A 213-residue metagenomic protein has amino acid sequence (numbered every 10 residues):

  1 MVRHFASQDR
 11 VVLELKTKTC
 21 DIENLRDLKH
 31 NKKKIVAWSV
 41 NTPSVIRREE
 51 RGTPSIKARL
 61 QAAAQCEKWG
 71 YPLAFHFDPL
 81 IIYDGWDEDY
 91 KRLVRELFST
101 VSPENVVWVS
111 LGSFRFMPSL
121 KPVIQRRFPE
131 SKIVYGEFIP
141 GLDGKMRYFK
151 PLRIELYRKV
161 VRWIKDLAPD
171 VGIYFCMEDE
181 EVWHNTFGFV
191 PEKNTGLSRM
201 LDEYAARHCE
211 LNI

Functional and structural regions predicted by a protein language model:
M1-N24, H30-R59, P72-A74, V107-G112: Core AdoMet radical
A6, E67, K165: Anion (oxyanion) recognition and catalysis
T19-D21, T42-S44, P79-Y83, S113-M117 (+1 more regions): Active-site-proximal loop/turn and secondary-structure-junction residues that shape catalytic pockets, frequently
E49-G52, D84-E88: Short, solvent-exposed loop/turn segments at secondary-structure boundaries
R59, Y90, V94, R153 (+1 more regions): Aromatic/hydrophobic pocket-lining residues that form the small-molecule binding cavity in soluble enzyme cores
E67-F77, D84: A conserved active-site cap/scaffold subdomain adjacent to cofactor or substrate pockets
G85-T100: Catalytic cores of alpha/beta
F98-I213: Auxiliary Fe-S-binding modules of radical SAM enzymes
